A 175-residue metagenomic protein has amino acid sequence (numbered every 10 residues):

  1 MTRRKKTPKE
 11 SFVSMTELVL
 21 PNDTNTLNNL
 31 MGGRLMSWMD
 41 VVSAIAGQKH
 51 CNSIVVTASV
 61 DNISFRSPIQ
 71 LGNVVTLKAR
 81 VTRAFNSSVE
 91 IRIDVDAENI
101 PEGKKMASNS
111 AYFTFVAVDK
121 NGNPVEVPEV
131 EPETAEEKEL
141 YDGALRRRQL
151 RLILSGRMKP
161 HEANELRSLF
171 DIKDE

Functional and structural regions predicted by a protein language model:
R3-K5, K9-M15, Q70-L71, T82-D174: HotDog/MaoC-like acyl-thioester-processing domains
K6-E10, L30, V41-K78, T82-R83 (+2 more regions): Hydrophobic beta-strand-centered segment that forms part of the acyl-chain substrate-binding groove
L18-D23: A short small-residue
T24-M36, L169-E175: A conserved, well-ordered hydrophobic junction motif at loop->secondary-structure transitions
W38-V42, P132: Residue-level detector of alpha-helical segments with a strong bias toward transmembrane helices and their helix-loop
